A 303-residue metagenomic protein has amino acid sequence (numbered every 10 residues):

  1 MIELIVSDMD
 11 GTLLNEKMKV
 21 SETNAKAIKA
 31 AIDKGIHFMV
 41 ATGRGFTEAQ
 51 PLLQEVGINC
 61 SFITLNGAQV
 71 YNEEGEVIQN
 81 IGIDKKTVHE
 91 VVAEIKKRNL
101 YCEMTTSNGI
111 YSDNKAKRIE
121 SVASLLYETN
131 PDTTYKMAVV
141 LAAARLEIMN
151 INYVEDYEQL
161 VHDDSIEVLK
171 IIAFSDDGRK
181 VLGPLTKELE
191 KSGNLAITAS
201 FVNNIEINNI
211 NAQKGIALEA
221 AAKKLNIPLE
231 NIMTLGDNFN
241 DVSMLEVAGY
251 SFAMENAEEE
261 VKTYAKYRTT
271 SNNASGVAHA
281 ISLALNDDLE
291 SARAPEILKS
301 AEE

Functional and structural regions predicted by a protein language model:
M1-K34: N-terminal glycine-/serine-/threonine-rich phosphate-binding loop
M1-L4, N15, S21, E190 (+1 more regions): Mg2+-dependent phosphoryl-transfer enzymes with acidic/Ser/Thr/Gly-rich catalytic loops
M9, R44, G236-N238: Active-site metal-binding loops of divalent metal-dependent hydrolases
E22-K136: Active-site phosphate-binding/coordination module
A31, T42, N66, I171 (+3 more regions): Residue-level signal for inorganic ion chemistry
H37, Y101, A196, Y250-S251 (+1 more regions): Residue-level detector of anion-binding/catalytic polar loops
F46-Q50, V181-L182, G215, D241-V242: Short, well-ordered alpha-helical microsegments
L100, N108-I232: Conserved acidic, metal-coordinating active-site core of Asp-based, Mg2+-dependent phosphoryl-transfer enzymes
